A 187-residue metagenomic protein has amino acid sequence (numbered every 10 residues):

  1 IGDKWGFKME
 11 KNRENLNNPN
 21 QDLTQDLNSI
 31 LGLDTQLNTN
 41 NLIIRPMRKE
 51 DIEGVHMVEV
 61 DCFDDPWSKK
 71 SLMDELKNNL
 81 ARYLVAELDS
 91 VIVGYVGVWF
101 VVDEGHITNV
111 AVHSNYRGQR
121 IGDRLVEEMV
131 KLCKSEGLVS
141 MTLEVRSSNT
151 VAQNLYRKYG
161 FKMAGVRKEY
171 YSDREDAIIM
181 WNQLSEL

Functional and structural regions predicted by a protein language model:
W5-K49, I178, N182, E186-L187: Conserved N-terminal entry element of GNAT/NAT acetyltransferase domains
E10, L37-N38, P46-N115, V126-E128 (+3 more regions): Acetyl-CoA-dependent GNAT
E10-N15, V139, R146-Q153, E169-L187: C-terminal "cap" of GNAT-fold acetyltransferases
V112, G118-L132, T150, N154-K158: Conserved acetyl-CoA-binding loop-helix of GNAT-fold acetyltransferases
Q119, E136-V139: Short coil/turn segments at alpha/beta junctions that flank glycine-rich nucleotide-binding fingerprints
S135, Y159, M163-G165: A secondary-structure capping/hinge motif
Y156, F161, M180: Conserved active-site tyrosine of GNAT-family acetyltransferases
